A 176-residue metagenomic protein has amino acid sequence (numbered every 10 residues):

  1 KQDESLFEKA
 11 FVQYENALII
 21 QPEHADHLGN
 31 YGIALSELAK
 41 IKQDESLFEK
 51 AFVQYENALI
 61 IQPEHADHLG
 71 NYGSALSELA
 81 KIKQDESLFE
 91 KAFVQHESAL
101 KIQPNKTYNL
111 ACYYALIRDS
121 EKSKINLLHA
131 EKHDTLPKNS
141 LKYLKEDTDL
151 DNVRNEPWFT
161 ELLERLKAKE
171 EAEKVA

Functional and structural regions predicted by a protein language model:
A17, A58, S98-A99, A130: Canonical positions in the second alpha-helix
H24, H65, Q103-K106, P137 (+1 more regions): Residue-level recognition of tetratricopeptide repeat
D26-E37, D67-E78, Y108-C112: Conserved alpha-helical positions within TPR/SEL1-like repeat arrays
E90-F93, L100-P104, A115, S120-K138 (+1 more regions): TPR/TPR-like (Sel1-like) alpha-helical repeat modules
N139-A176: Terminal, low-structured helical/coil segments at or just beyond the last alpha-helical repeat
